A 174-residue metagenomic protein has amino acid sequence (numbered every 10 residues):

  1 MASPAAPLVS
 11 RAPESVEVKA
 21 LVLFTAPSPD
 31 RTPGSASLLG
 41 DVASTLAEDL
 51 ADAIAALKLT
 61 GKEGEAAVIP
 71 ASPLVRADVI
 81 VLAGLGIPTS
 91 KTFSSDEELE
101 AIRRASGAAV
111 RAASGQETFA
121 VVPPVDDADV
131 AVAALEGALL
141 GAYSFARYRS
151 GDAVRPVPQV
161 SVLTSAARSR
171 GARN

Functional and structural regions predicted by a protein language model:
M1-N174: Short amphipathic alpha-helical segment within the helicase RecA-like ATPase core that mediates nucleic-acid
